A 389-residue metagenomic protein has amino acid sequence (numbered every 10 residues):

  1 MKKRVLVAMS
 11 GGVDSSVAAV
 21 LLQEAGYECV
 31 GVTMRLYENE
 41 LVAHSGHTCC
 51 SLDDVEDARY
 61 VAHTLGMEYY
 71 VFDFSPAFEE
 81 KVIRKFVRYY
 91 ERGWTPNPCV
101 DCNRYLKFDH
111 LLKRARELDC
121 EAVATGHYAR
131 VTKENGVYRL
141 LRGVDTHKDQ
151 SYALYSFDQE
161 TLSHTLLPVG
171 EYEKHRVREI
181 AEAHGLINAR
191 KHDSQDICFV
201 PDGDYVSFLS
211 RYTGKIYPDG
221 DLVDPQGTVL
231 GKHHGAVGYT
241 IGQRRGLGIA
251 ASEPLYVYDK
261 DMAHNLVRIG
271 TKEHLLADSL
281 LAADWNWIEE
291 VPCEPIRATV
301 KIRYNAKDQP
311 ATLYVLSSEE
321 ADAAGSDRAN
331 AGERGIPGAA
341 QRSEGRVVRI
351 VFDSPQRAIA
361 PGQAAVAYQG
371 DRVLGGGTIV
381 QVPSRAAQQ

Functional and structural regions predicted by a protein language model:
M1-Y155, L166, H175-R176: ATP-dependent adenylation/nucleotidyltransferase module used to activate substrates
N103, G242, P295-I296: Glycine-centered loop/turn motifs
E134, P225-Q226, Q369-G370: Short, ordered coil/turn segments that flank beta-strands lining enzyme active or ligand-binding pockets
L140, D219-L222, A365: Short polybasic amphipathic segments
D158: His/Asp/Glu-rich metal-coordinating catalytic cores of metallo-dependent phosphodiesterases/hydrolases acting on
H164-Y172, I350: Short, well-ordered beta-strand elements within core beta-sheets of diverse protein domains
G170, H175-E289: Anionic-ligand-binding alpha/beta catalytic cores of soluble enzymes and soluble regulatory domains that recognize
D261-L374, T378-Q389: Basic, glycine-rich polyanion-binding accessory segments appended to enzymes
